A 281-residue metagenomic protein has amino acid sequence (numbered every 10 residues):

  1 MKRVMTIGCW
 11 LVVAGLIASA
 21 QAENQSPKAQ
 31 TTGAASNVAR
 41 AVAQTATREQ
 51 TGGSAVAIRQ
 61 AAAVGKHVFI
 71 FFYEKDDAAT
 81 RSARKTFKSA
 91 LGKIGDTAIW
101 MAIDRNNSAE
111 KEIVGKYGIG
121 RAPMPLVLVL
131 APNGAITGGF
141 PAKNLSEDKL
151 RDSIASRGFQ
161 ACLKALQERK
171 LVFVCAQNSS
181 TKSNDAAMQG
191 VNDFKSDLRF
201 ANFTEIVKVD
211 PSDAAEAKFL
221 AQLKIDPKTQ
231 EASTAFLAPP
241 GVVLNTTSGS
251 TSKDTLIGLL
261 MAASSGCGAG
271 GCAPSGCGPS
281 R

Functional and structural regions predicted by a protein language model:
M1-E23: Sec-dependent N-terminal signal peptides
E23-K66, E147-R169, M261-R281: N-terminal leader/targeting and pre-domain segments
E49, F72-E74, G95-K111, F200-A217: Thiol-based oxidoreductase modules, predominantly thioredoxin-like and allied folds used for disulfide exchange
V56, D77-G95, K182-R199: Typically the conserved alpha-helix immediately C-terminal to a functionally engaged Cys/Sec in thioredoxin-like
V64-K75, E168-S179: Short active-site neighborhood of thiol/selenol oxidoreductases, capturing the structured segment around
K66-F69, K111-V129, K170-V172, A217-P239: Structural micro-motif
K75-A78, R105-E110, N133-I136, N144-L145 (+4 more regions): Solvent-exposed loop/turn segments at secondary-structure junctions within structured extracellular/periplasmic domains
A122, L126-F159, L237-G270: Non-catalytic, surface beta->alpha helical segment in thiol-disulfide oxidoreductase systems
